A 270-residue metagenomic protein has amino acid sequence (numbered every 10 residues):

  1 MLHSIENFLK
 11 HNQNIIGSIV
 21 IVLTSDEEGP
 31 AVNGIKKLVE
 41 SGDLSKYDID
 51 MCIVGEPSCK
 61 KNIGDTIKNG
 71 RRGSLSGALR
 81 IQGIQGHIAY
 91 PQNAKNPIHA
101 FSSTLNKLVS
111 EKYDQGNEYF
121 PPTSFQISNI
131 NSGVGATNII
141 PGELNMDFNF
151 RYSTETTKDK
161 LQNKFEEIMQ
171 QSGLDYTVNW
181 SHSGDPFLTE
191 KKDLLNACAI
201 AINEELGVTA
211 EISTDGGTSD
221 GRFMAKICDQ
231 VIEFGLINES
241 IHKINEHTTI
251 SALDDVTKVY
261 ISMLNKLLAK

Functional and structural regions predicted by a protein language model:
M1-V32, L75-I81, I88-K112, F148 (+1 more regions): Alpha-helical metal-binding/catalytic segments enriched in His/Glu/Asp
L2-G70, L268: Acidic/histidine-rich catalytic neighborhood of metal-dependent amide-processing enzymes
I21, I127, Y176-V178, A210-I212: Generic structural signal for residues in well-ordered beta-strands
D26-E28, S58, S181-S183, D215 (+1 more regions): Active-site beta-loop-alpha junctions enriched in small/polar residues
A31-I35, N93, T157, L161 (+1 more regions): Residues at alpha-helix caps and immediate loop-helix transition turns in enzyme cores, especially N- and C-cap
G42-S172, Y176, H182-G184: Midchain, well-structured core segments that form catalytic/ion-binding scaffolds
L188-I202: Short, low-order "capping/linker" segments at domain edges
I200-A201, E205-L268: Zn-dependent metallopeptidase/amidohydrolase metal-coordination segment
